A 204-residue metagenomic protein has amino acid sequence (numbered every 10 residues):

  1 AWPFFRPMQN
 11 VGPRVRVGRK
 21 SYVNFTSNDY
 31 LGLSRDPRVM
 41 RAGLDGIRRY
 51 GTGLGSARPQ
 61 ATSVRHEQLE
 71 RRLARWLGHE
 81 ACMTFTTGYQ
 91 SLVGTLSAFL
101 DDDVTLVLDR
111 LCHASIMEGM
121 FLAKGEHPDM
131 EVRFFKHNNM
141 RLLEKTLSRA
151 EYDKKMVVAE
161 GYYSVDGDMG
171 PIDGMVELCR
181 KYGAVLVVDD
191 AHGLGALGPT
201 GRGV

Functional and structural regions predicted by a protein language model:
A1-Y50, A184: N-terminal "arm"/small-domain region of PLP-dependent enzymes with the aminotransferase-like
R41, D45-T87: Conserved N-terminal alpha-helix of the aminotransferase class I/II PLP-enzyme fold
T87, L108-G125: Substrate-binding/gating loop at the entrance of the active-site cleft, primarily in PLP-dependent aminotransferase-like
L96-A114: Conserved PLP-anchoring active-site segment centered on the Schiff-base-forming lysine
L111, Y162, D190-H192: Conserved Walker B
M130-V188: Active-site phosphate-binding strand-loop segment of PLP-dependent enzymes
L197-V204: Basic, amphipathic juxtamembrane/active-site segments that coordinate anionic phosphate or diphosphate groups
